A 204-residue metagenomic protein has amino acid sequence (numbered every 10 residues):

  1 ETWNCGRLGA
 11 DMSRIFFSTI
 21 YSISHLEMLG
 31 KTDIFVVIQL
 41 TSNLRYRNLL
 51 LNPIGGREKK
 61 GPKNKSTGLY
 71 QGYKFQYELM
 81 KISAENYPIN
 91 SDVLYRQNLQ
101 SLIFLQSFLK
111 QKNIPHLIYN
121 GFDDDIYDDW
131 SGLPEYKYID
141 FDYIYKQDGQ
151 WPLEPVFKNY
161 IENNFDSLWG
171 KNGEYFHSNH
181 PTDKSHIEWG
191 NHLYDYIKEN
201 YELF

Functional and structural regions predicted by a protein language model:
E1-F16, P181-E188: Serine-esterase "nucleophile elbow" of acetyl-processing enzymes
I20-F204: Alpha-helical cap/lid subdomain in secreted, periplasmic, or secretory-pathway luminal O-acyl-processing enzymes
